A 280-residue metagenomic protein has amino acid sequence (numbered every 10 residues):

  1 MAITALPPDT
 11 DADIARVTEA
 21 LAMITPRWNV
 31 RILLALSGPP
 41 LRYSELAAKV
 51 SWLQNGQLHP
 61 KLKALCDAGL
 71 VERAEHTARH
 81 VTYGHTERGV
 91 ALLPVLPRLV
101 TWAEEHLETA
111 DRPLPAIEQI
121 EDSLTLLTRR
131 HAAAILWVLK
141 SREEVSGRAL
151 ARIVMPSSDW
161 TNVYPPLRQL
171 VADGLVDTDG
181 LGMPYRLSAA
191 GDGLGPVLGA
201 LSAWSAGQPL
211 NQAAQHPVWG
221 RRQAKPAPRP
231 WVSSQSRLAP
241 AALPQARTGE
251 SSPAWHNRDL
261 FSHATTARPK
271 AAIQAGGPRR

Functional and structural regions predicted by a protein language model:
M1-A15, Y43, K49, L70-H76 (+4 more regions): Recognition helices and adjacent regulatory flanks at domain boundaries
A2-I3, L96-V138, D192-R280: Amphipathic alpha-helical dimerization/coiled-coil segments that flank or bridge DNA-binding/regulatory modules
I14-Q57, Q119-D159: N-terminal helix-turn-helix DNA-binding core of bacterial DNA-binding proteins
W52-C66, P156-A172: Short amphipathic alpha-helical interaction segments
C66-H76, V171-L181: A short, conserved structural fragment
T77-L99, M183-L198: Basic, amphipathic "hinge/linker" alpha-helix immediately C-terminal to the N-terminal HTH DNA-binding motif
S123, A132-L139, G147, V163-P166 (+4 more regions): Structured N-terminal alpha/beta-domain signature that marks small ligand/cofactor-binding or signaling modules
L150-R152, P165-R168, P217, W231-Q235: Clustered cysteine/histidine zinc-coordinating segments, centered on FYVE zinc fingers that bind PI3P and target
